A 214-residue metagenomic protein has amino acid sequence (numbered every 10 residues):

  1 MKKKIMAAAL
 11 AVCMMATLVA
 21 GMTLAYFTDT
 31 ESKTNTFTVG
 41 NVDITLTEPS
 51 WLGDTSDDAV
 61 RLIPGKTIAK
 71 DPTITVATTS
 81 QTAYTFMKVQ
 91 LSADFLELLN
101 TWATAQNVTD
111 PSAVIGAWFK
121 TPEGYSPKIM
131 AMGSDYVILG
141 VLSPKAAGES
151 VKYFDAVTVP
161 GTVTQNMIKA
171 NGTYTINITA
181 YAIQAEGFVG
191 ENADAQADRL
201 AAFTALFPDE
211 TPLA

Functional and structural regions predicted by a protein language model:
M1-K2, Y136: Short low-complexity stretches enriched in small and charged residues
K2-T38: Membrane engagement elements in two modes
Y26-A214: Surface-exposed, hydrophilic segments of mature proteins
